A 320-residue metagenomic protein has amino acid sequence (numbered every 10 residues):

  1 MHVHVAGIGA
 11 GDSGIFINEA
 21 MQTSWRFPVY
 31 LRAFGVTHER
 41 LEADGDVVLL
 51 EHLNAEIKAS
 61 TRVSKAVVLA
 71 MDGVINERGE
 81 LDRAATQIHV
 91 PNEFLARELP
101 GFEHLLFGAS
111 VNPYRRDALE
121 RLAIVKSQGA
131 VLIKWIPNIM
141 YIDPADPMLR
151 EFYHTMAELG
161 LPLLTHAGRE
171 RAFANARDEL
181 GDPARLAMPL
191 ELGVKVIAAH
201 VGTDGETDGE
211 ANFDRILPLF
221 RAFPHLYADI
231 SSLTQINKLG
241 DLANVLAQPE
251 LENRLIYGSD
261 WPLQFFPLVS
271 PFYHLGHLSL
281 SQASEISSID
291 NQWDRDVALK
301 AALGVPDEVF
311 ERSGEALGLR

Functional and structural regions predicted by a protein language model:
M1-L69, I75-T86, D296-V297, A301-A302 (+1 more regions): An N-terminally biased module of ancient metal coordination in phosphate/nucleic-acid-related enzymes
M1-V3, A66-L69, L106-A109, I133-W135 (+4 more regions): Hydrophobic faces of well-ordered beta-strands that scaffold small-molecule active sites in alpha/beta enzyme cores
V5-G9, G73-N76, P113-D117, M140 (+5 more regions): Active-site environment of divalent metal-dependent phosphoester hydrolases
I15-I17, V36-A43, I75-Q87, A172-L180 (+2 more regions): Short, flexible/disordered intra-domain loops and linkers
V48-A55, P91-E93, L180-L186, D208-I216: Alpha-helical scaffolding within the catalytic cores of extracellular/periplasmic polymer-degrading hydrolases
T61-K65, G101-L106, Q128-V131, L159-L161 (+3 more regions): Short, well-ordered coil/turn segments that N-cap beta-strands
K65, A70-E179, L242: Active-site gating/metal-coordination segments in enzymes
G202-R320: H/E-rich (His + Asp/Glu) clusters that bind or coordinate divalent metals
